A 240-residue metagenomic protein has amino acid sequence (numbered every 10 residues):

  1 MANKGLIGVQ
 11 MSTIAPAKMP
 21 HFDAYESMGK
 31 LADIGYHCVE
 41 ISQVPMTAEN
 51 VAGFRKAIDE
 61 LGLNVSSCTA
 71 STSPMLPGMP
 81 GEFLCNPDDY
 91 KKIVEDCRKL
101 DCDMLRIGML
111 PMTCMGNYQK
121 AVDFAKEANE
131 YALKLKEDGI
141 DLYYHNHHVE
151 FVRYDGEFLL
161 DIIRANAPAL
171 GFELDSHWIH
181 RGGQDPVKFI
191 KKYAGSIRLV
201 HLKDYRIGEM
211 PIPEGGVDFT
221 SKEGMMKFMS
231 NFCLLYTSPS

Functional and structural regions predicted by a protein language model:
M1-D103, I140, G171: N-terminal pre-domain/capping segments
V9, C68, I107, Y144 (+1 more regions): Short glycine/serine/threonine-enriched helix-capping/active-site loop that flanks the nucleotide-sugar donor pocket
S12-I14, S42-V44, A70-S73, L110-M112 (+3 more regions): Active-site beta-loop-alpha junctions enriched in small/polar residues
F22-A24, G53-R55, F83, Q119-V122 (+3 more regions): Short, glycine/charged-enriched secondary-structure capping and boundary segments
H37-C38, N64, M79-F172, R181: Active-site acidic/histidine proton-transfer and metal-coordination neighborhood in alpha/beta enzyme cores
E49, M115, M210: Glycine/Thr-rich phosphate-binding loops of Rossmann-like dinucleotide-binding domains
L133-C233: Acidic/histidine-rich catalytic cores of soluble enzymes
Y236-S240: Conserved small/polar residues in nucleotide/adenosyl-binding loops
